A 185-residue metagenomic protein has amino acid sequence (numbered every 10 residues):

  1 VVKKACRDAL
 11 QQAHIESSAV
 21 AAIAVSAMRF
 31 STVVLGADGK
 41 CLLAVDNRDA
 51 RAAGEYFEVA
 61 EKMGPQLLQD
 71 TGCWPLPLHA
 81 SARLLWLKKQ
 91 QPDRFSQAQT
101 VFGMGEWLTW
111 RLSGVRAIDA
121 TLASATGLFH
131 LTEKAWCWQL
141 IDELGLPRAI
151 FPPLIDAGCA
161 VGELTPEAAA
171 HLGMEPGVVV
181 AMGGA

Functional and structural regions predicted by a protein language model:
V1-A44, Q69, Q97, A169-V179: N-terminal glycine/serine-rich phosphate-binding loop of ATP-dependent small-molecule kinases, especially carbohydrate
L35, L67-G184: Gly/Ser/Thr-rich active-site cleft segment
L35-A37, E58-K62, Q90: Residue-level signal for well-ordered alpha-helical positions
G39-R51, S124-L128: A charged helix-plus-loop insertion that forms the helical arch/lid used to bind and gate nucleic-acid substrates
R48-K62: Short alpha-helix plus adjacent loop in nuclease-associated cores
